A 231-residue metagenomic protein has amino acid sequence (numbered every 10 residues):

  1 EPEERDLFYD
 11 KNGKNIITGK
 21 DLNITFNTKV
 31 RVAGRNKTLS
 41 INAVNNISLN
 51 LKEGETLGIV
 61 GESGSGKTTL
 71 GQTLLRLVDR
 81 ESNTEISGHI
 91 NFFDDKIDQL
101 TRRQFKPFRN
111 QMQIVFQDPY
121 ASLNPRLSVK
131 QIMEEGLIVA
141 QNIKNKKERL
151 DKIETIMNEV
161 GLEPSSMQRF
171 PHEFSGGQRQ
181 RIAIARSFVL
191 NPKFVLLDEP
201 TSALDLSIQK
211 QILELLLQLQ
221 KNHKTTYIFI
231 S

Functional and structural regions predicted by a protein language model:
A33-N36, K96-Q113, V139: ABC ATPase NBD coupling module
F92, K96, K147-S165: Conserved ABC ATPase "signature" region
L127-V139: Q-loop/switch helix immediately C-terminal to the Walker
F170-F174, Q178: Conserved ABC ATPase signature
I184, I212: Hydrophobic anchor residue at the start of the ABC signature
V189-K193: A short, proline-enriched helix->beta-strand linker immediately N-terminal to the Walker B motif in ABC-type P-loop
